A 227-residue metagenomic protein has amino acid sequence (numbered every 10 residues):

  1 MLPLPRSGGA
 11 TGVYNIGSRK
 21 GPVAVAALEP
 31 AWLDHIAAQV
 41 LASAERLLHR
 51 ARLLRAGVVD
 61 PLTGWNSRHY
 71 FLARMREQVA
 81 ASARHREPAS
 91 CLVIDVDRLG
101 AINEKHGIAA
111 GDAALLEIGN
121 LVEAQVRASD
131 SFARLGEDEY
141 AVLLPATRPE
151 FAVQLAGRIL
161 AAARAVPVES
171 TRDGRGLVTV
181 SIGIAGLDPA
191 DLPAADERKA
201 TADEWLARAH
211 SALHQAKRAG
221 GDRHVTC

Functional and structural regions predicted by a protein language model:
M1-R6: A short, aliphatic-rich beta-strand micro-motif
V13-A26: Short beta-strand-to-loop transition segments that serve as allosteric relay/switch motifs in sensory/regulatory domains
A24-E45: Amphipathic alpha-helical "output/dimerization" segments
H49-N66: Amphipathic HAMP/coiled-coil signal-transducing linker helices that couple sensory inputs to cytosolic output domains
R68-S90, G100-A124, A133-E137, A141-V142 (+3 more regions): Conserved long alpha-helical elements within nucleotide-processing catalytic cores of c-di-GMP signaling and class III
A124-S129, A161-D173, Q215: Short catalytic/binding micro-motifs of nucleotide second-messenger systems
R134, A163-V180, A195-D196, W205: Catalytic core regions of nucleotide second-messenger enzymes
V153, L187-V225: Catalytic-core segments of nucleotide cyclases and related cyclic-nucleotide turnover enzymes
